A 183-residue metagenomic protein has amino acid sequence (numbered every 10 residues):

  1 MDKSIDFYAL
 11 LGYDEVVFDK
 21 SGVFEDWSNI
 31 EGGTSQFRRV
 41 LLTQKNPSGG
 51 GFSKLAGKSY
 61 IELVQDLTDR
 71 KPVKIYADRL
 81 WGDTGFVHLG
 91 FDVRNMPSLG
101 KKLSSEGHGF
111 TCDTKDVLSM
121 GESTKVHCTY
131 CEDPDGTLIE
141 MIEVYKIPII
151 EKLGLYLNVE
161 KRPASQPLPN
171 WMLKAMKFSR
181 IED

Functional and structural regions predicted by a protein language model:
M1-I5, D14-E25, T84-F91, I142-D183: N-terminal beta-strand motif that seeds the catalytic metal site of vicinal oxygen chelate
M1-K58, S105, E122, D183: Core segments of cupin and vicinal oxygen chelate
K20-S21, D66-T68, T114-D116: Generic short beta-strand segments
I30-S35, V126-T129, L155-K161: Short low-complexity, flexible loop/linker segments enriched in glycine and/or proline with clustered acidic
V40-N46, G50-T68, V73-L103, V126-E132 (+1 more regions): Vicinal oxygen chelate
E62-V64, D113, I142: A cross-family glycoside hydrolase active-site/sugar-binding cleft signature
G109-G121: Short, basic/aromatic recognition patches
